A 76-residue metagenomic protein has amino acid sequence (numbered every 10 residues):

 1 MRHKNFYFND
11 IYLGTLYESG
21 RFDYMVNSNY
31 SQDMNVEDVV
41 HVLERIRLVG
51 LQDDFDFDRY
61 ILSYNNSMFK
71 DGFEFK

Functional and structural regions predicted by a protein language model:
H3-D10: A short beta-strand micro-motif
I11, Y17-K76: Acidic, low-complexity, intrinsically disordered interaction modules
